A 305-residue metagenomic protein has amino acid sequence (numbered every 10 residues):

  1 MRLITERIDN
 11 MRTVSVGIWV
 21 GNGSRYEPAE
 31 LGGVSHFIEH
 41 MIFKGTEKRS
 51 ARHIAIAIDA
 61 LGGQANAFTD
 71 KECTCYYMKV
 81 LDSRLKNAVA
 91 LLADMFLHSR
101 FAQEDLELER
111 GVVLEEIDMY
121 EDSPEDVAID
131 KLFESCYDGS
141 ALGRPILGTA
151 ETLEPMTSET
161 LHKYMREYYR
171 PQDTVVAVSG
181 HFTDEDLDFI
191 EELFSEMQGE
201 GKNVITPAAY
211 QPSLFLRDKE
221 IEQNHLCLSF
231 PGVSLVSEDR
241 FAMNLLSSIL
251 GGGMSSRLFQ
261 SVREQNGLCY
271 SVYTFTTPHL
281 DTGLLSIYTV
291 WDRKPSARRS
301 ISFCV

Functional and structural regions predicted by a protein language model:
M1-H53, T152, H162-S261, S300-C304: His/Glu-rich zincin catalytic helix
H53-G201, I205, E264-V305: Charge-rich, well-structured scaffold segments of protease-associated domains
